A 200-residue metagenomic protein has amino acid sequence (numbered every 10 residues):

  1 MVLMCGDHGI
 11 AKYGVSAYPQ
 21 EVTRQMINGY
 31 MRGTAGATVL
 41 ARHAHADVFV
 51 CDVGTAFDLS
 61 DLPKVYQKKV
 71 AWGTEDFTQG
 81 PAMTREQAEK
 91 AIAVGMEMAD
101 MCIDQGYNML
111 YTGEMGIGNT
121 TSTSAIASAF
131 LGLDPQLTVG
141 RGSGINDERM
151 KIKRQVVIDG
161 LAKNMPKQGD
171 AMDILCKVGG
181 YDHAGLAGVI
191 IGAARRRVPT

Functional and structural regions predicted by a protein language model:
M1-T200: N-terminal loops that bind phosphate or other acidic moieties and the adjacent beta-alpha structural core
